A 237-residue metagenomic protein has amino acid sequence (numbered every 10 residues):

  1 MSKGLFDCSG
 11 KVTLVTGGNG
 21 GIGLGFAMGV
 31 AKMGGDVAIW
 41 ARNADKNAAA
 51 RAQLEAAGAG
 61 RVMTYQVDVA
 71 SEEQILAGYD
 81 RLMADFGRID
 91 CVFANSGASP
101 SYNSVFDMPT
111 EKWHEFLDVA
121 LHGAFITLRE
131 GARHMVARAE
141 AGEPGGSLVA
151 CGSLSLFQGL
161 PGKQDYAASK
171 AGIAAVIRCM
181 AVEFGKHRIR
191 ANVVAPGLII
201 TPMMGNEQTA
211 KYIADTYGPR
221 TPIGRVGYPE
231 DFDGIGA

Functional and structural regions predicted by a protein language model:
N19-G21: Conserved glycine-rich cofactor-binding loop
N103-V105, K112-L117, I213, Y217: Substrate-binding pocket helix/loop in short-chain dehydrogenase/reductase
M108, Q158-A167, C179: Active-site loop-to-helix junction immediately N-terminal to the catalytic Tyr of the SDR YXXXK motif in Rossmann-fold
L128, S169, I177: Active-site helix of classical SDR
R133, V182-K186: Alpha-helical segment proximal to the catalytic Tyr-Lys
S153: Residue(s) in the substrate-gating loop at a strand-loop-helix junction that position the organic substrate next
V193, D215-A237: C-terminal helical subdomain
